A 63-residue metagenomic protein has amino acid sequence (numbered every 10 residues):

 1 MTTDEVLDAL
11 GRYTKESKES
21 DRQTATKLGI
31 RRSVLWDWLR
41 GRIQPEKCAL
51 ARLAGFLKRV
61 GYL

Functional and structural regions predicted by a protein language model:
M1-S17, A51-G55: A short, Lys/Arg-rich alpha-helix, primarily the initiator
E16-S20, Q44-P45: Alpha-helical structural elements of signaling/regulatory helical domains
Q23-L28: Short alpha-helical "recognition helix" segments of helix-turn-helix
I30-P45: Recognition helix of helix-turn-helix/homeodomain-like DNA-binding domains that insert into the DNA major groove
E46-L63: DNA major-groove recognition helix of helix-turn-helix/homeodomain DNA-binding modules
